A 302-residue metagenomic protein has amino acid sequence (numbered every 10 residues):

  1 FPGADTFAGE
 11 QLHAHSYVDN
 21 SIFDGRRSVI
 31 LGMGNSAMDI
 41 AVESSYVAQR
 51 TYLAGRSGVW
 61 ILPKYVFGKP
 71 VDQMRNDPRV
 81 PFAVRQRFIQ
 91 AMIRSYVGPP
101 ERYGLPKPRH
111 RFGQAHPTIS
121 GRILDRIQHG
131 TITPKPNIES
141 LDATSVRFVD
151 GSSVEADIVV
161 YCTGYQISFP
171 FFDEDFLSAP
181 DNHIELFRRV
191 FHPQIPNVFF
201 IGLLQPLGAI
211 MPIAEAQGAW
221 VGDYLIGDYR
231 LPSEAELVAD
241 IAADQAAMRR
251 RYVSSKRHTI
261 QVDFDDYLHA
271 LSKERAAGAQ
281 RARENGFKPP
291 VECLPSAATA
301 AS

Functional and structural regions predicted by a protein language model:
F1-Y65, P78-E234, R249-S302: Flavin (primarily FAD) cofactor-binding/catalytic cores of flavoenzymes
F67-P70: Short low-complexity, flexible loop/linker segments enriched in glycine and/or proline with clustered acidic
Q73-N76: PP2C/PPM-type serine/threonine phosphatase catalytic domain
